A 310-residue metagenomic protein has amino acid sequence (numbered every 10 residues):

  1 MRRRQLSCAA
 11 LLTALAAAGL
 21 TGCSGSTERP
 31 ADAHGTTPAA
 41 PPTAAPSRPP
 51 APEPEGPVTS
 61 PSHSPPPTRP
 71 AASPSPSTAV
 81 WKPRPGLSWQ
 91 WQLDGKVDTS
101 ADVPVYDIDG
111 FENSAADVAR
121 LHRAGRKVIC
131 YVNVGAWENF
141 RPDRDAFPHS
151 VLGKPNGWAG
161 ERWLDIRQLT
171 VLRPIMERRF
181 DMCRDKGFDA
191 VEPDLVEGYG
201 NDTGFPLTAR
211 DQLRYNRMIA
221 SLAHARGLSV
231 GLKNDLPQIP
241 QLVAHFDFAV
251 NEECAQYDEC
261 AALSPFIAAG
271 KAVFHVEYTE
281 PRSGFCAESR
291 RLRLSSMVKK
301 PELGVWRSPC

Functional and structural regions predicted by a protein language model:
M1-T21: Sec-dependent bacterial lipoprotein signal peptides
R4, P85-W91, V250-E259, I267 (+1 more regions): C-terminal active-site rim and adjoining tail of enzyme catalytic domains
S7-A9, T21-W81: N-terminal low-complexity, Pro/Thr-rich disordered segments that flank secretion/membrane-targeting signals
P76-R167: N-terminal carbohydrate-binding/catalytic regions of secreted carbohydrate-active enzymes
W89, P104-I108, V128-V132, V191-P193 (+4 more regions): Hydrophobic faces of well-ordered beta-strands that scaffold small-molecule active sites in alpha/beta enzyme cores
D109-S114, D235-L236, C254-Q256, T279: Short beta->alpha connector loops
D117-R126, R184, N216-A225, L263-I267: Surface-exposed amphipathic alpha-helices with a cationic face
V134-E192, V196-D258: Chitinase-like catalytic core of GlcNAc-active glycosidases
